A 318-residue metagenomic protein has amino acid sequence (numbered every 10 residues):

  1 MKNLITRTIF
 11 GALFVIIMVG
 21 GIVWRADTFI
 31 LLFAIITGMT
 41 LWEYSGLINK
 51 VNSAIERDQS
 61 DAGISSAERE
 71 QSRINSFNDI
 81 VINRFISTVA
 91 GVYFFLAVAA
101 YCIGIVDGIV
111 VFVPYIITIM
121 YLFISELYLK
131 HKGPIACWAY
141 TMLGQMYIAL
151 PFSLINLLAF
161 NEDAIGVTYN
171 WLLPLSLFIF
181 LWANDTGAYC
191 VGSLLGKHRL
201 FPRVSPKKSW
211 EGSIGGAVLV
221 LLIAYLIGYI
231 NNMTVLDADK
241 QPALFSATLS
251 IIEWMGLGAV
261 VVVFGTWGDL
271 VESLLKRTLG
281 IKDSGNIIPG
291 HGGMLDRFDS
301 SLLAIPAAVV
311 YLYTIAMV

Functional and structural regions predicted by a protein language model:
M1-A259: Membrane-embedded alpha-helical bundles of polytopic integral membrane proteins
F10, A188-Y189, K208-V220, G265-G268 (+2 more regions): Alpha-helical transmembrane segments that form the membrane-embedded catalytic/substrate-binding core of multi-pass
F180-A183, F264-G268: Short helix-coil transition sites and intra-membrane helix breaks within transmembrane domains of multi-pass
I223, I227, P306-L312: Hydrophobic alpha-helical transmembrane segments that constitute the membrane-spanning cores of multi-pass membrane
D237, L270-T278: Juxtamembrane non-transmembrane "cap" segments at the membrane-aqueous interface of multi-pass membrane proteins
V260-G265, I288: Transmembrane alpha-helix interface/packing and boundary motifs in multi-pass membrane proteins, characterized by
T278-S300: Interfacial loop-to-transmembrane junctions
L312-V318: Juxtamembrane boundary at the C-terminal end of a transmembrane helix
